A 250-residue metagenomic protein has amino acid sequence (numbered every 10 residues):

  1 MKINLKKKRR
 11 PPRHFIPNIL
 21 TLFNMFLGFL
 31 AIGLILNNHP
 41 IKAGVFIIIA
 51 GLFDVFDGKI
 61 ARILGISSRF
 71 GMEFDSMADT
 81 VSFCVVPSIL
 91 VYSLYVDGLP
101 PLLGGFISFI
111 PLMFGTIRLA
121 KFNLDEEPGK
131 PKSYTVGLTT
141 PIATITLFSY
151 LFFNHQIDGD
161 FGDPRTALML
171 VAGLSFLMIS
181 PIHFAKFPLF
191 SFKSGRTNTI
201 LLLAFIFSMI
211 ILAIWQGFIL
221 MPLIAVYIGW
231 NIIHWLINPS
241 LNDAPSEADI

Functional and structural regions predicted by a protein language model:
M1-L5, K132-I250: C-terminal membrane-associated helical module and adjoining short loops/tails
M1-V55, L212, L223, H234-I237 (+1 more regions): Topogenic membrane-insertion module of multi-pass membrane proteins
P11-L20, L27-L34, N38-P40, V45 (+3 more regions): "…together with the soluble PPM/PP2C metallo-phosphatase catalytic core" -> "…together with the soluble PPM/PP2C
H14-L22, I63-F122, Y150: Multi-pass membrane catalytic core of lipid/isoprenoid biosynthesis enzymes
N18-M25, T80-S82, S194-F205: Short hydrophobic alpha-helical membrane-embedded segments
F26, L52, F56, I60 (+2 more regions): Active-site His/Glu-centered metal-binding helix of metallohydrolases
L30-F46, V85-S108, S149-A167, A213-F218: Helix-coil boundary and interhelical linker segments in multi-pass alpha-helical membrane proteins
K59-S68, T116-K130, I179-P188, I232-P239: C-terminal ends of transmembrane helices
